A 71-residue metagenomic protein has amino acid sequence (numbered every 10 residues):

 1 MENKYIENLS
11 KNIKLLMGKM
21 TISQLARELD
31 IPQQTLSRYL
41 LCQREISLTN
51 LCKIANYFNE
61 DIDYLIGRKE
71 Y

Functional and structural regions predicted by a protein language model:
M1-M20, Q24: A short, Lys/Arg-rich alpha-helix, primarily the initiator
E2-K4, K19, N56, I66-Y71: Short, charged recognition helix plus adjacent turn of helix-turn-helix-like nucleic-acid-binding domains
L15, R27, N56: Alpha-helical residues within the helix-turn-helix
K19-R38: Short alpha-helical DNA-recognition segment
K19-T21, I46-T49: Residue-level signal for the short linker/turn that defines the boundary of a DNA-recognition helix
L41-Q43, C52, E70: Residue-level detection of the helix-turn-helix DNA-binding "recognition helix"
T49-Y64: DNA major-groove recognition helix of helix-turn-helix/homeodomain DNA-binding modules
